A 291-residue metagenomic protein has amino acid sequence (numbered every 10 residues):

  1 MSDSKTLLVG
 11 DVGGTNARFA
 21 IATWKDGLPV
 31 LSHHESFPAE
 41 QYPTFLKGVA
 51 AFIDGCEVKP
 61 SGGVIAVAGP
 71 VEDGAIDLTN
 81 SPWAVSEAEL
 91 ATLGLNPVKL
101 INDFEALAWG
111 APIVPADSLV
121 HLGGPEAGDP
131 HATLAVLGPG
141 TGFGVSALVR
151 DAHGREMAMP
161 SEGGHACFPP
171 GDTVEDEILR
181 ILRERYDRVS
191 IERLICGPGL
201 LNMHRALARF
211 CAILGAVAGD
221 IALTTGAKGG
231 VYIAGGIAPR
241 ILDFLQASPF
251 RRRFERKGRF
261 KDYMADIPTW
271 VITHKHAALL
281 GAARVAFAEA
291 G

Functional and structural regions predicted by a protein language model:
M1-K59, A152, G171-G291: ATP-binding/phosphotransfer module of carbohydrate and carboxylate kinases, centering on a glycine-rich
S2, V12, P125-H131, V136-P139 (+3 more regions): Solvent-exposed alpha-helices and their adjacent loops that cap or buttress functional pockets in soluble metabolic
A17, P70-E72, G142-S146, N202 (+1 more regions): Short, acidic Gly/Pro/Ser/Thr-rich loop/turn segments
A17-I21, L134-L137, F143-V149: Short beta-strand scaffold segments in enzyme catalytic cores
A39, L78-S81, K99-A106, P125-G128 (+2 more regions): Active-site nucleophile and cofactor-binding loops and adjacent substrate-binding regions of central metabolic enzymes
D54-L100, E105-S118, V136, L242: Short beta-strand-loop/turn "lid" adjacent to the catalytic site in phosphate-handling enzymes
W109-T133, T173-E177: A gly/proline- and charged-residue-enriched helix-loop-helix capping module
A116-S118, A152-H165: A short alpha->loop->secondary-structure connector
